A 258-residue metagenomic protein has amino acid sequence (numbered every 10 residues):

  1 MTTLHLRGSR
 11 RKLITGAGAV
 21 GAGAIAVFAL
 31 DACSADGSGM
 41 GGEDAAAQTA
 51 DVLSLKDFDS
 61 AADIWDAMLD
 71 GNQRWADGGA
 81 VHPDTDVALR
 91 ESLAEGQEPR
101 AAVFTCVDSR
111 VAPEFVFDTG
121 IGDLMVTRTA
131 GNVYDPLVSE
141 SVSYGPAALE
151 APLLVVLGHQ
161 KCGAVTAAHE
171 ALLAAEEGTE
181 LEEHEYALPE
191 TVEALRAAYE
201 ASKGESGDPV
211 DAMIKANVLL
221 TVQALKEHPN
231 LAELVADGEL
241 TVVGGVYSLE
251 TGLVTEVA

Functional and structural regions predicted by a protein language model:
M1-G8, G21-V27: N-terminal secretory signal peptides
S9-A17: N-terminal export leaders
I14-T15, S34-D36, M40-G96, G122 (+3 more regions): Divalent-metal-activated hydrolytic enzyme cores
P83-R90, A94-T119: N-terminal short beta-loop-beta anion/metal-coordinating cradle
T105-V111, A130-V133, H159-C162: Short glycine-enriched loops at secondary-structure junctions
D118-V126: Short helix-loop-beta junction
V156: Conserved functional hotspot residues or short segments at active or partner-binding sites across diverse domains
